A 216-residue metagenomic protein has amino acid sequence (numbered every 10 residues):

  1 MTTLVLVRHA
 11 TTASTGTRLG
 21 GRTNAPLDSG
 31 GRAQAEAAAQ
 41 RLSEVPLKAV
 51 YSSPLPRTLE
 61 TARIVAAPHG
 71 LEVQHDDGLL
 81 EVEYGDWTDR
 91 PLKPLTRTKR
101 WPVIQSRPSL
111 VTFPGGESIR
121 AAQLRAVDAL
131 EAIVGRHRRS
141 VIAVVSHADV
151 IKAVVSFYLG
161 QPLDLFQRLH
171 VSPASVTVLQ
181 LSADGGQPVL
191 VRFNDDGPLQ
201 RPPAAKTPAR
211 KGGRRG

Functional and structural regions predicted by a protein language model:
T2, V82-K93, G135, S140 (+1 more regions): Acidic, low-complexity terminal tails and accessory targeting/binding regions of phosphate-metabolizing enzymes
V5, Q74-D76, V191: General small-molecule cofactor/ligand-binding pocket signal
V5-V65, T112-V127: Loop-to-helix element that buttresses phosphate recognition and phosphoryl-transfer chemistry
T12, V150-I151: Short active-site segment of divalent metal-dependent hydrolases/proteases that encodes the spacing between
A37-P102: Phosphate-coordination/substrate-recognition cap region in phosphate-metabolizing enzymes
R100-A121, G186: Short glycine/proline- and acidic residue-enriched helix-loop micro-motifs that form flexible lids or anion-recognition
H147: Short basic (Lys/Arg) and small-residue
